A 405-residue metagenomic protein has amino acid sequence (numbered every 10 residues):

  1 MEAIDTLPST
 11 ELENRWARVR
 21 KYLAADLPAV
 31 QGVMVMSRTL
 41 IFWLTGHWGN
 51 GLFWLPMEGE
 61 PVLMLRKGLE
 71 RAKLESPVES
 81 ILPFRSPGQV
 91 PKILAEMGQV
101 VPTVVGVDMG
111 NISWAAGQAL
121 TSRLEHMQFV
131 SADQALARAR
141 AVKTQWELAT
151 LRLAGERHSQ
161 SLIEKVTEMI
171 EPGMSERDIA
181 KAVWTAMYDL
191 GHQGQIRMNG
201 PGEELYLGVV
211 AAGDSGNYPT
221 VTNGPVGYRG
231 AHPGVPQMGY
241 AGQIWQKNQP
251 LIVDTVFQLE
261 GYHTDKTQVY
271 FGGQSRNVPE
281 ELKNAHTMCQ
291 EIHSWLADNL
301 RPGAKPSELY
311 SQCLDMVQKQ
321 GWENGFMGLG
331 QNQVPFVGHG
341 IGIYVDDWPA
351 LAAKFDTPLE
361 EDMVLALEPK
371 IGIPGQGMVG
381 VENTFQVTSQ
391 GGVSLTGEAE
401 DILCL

Functional and structural regions predicted by a protein language model:
M1-L405: Active-site neighborhoods and metal-handling regions in enzymes and metal-associated proteins
